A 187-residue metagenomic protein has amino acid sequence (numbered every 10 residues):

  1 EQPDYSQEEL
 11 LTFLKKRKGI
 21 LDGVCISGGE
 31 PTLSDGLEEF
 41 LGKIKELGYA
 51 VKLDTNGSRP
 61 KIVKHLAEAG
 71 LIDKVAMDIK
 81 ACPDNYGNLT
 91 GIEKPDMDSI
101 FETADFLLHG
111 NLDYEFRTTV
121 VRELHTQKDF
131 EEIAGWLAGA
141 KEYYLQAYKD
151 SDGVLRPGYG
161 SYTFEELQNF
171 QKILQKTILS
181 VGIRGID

Functional and structural regions predicted by a protein language model:
E1-E9: Canonical Radical SAM [4Fe-4S] cluster-binding loop centered on the CxxxCxxC motif and its immediate flanking residues
L11-G23, T32-F164: Conserved AdoMet/S-adenosylmethionine-binding subsite of the radical SAM
G29: Short, charge-patterned binding micro-sites
E166-D187: Charged phosphate-binding loop/patch that engages nucleotide di/tri-phosphates or the phosphate backbone of nucleic
